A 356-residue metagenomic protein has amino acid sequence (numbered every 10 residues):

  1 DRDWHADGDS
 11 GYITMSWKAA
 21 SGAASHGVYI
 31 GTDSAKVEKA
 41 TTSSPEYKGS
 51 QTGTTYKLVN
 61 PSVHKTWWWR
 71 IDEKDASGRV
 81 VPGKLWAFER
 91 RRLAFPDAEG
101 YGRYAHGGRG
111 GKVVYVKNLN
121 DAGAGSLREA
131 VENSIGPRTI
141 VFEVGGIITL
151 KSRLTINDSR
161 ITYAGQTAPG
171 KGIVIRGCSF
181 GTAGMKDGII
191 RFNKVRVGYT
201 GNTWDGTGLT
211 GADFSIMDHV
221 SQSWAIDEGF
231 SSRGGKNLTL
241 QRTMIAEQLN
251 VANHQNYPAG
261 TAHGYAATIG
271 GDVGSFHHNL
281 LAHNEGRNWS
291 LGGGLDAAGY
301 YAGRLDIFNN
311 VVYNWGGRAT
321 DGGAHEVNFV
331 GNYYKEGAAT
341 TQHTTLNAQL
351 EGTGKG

Functional and structural regions predicted by a protein language model:
D1-S21, W86-R92: Pro/Thr/Ser/Gly-rich low-complexity, intrinsically disordered linker/stalk tracts
D9-S10, G22, R128-G136, I147-A164 (+3 more regions): Extracellular beta-strand-rich solenoid/capping regions of secreted or surface-exposed proteins that bind or remodel
A20, P61-V63, C178: Hydrophobic loop/turn residues within beta-sheet-rich immunoglobulin-like superfamily modules
G27-H64, A76-K84: Recognizes extended acidic, P/S/T-rich segments that occur within or adjacent to Ig-like beta-sandwich modules
W69-R70: Hydrophobic beta-strand segments within extracellular beta-sandwich modules
F95-I140: Acidic Gly/Asp/Thr-rich repetitive segments characteristic of extracellular carbohydrate-active and adhesion proteins
R160, A164-G165, P169, K186-V197 (+7 more regions): Right-handed parallel beta-helix
